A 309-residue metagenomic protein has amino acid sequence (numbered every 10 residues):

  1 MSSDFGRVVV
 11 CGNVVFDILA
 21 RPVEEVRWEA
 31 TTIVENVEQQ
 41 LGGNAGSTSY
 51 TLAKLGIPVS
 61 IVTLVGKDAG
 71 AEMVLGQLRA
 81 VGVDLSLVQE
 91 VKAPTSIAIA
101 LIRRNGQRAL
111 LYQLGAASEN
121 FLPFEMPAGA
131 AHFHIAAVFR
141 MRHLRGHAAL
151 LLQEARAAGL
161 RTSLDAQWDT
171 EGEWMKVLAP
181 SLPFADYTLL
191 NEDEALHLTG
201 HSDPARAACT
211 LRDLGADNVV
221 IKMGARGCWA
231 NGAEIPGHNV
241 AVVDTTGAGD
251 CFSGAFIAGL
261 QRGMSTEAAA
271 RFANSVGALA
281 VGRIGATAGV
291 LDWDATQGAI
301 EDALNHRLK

Functional and structural regions predicted by a protein language model:
M1-L64, A69-G76, A80, V242-V243: Glycine-rich phosphate/adenosyl-contacting loop at the front of the ribokinase-like
M1-V9, E154, E171, P204-K309: Conserved phosphate-binding/catalytic region of the ribokinase-like
S49-P58, I102-R103, G259-G263: Alpha-helix C-terminal capping segments
A53, R79, Q153-A157, R212: Anion (oxyanion) recognition and catalysis
V59, L85, T162-S163: Hydrophobic beta-strand scaffold residues
Q77-A93: A glycine-rich helix N-cap at a beta->alpha junction
E90, A100-G146: Conserved phosphate-binding/catalytic loop of the ribokinase/pfkB sugar-kinase fold
H132-C209, R226-C228: Conserved beta-alpha-beta core of the PfkB/ribokinase-like small-molecule kinase fold
